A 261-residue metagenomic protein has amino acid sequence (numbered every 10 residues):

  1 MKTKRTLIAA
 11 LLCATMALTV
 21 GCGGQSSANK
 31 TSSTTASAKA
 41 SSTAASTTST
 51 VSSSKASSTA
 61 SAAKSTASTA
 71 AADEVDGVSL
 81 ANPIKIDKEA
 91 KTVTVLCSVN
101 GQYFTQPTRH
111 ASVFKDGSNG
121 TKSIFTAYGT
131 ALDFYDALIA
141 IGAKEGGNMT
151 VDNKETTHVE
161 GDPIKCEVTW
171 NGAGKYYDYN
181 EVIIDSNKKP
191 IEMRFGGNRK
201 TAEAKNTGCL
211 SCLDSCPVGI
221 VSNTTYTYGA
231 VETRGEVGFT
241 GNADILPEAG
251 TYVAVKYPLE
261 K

Functional and structural regions predicted by a protein language model:
M1-I8: Bacterial N-terminal signal peptides that target proteins for export
A9-M16: Hydrophobic helical h-region of N-terminal Sec-dependent signal peptides in bacterial secretory/periplasmic proteins
L18-G21: C-terminal motif of bacterial Sec signal peptides marking the signal peptidase cleavage site
G23-S26: Bacterial signal peptide processing site
T31-T69: Extracellular mucin-like PTS domains
A70-K261: Long, low-hydrophobicity ectodomains and other hydrophilic envelope-associated domains
